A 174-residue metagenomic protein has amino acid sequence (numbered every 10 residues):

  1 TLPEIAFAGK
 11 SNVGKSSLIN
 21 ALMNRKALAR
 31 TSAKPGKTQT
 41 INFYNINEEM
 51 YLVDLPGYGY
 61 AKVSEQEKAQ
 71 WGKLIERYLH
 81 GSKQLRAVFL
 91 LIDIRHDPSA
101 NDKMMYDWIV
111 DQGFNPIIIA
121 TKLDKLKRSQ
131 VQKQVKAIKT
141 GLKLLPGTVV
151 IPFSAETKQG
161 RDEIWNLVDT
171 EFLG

Functional and structural regions predicted by a protein language model:
T1-L2, I46-E48, K83-L85, D111-F114 (+1 more regions): Short loop/turn elements that form and flank the Walker-type P-loop nucleotide-binding site in RecA-like NTPase cores
T1-Q66, L173-G174: Conserved G1/Walker A P-loop phosphate-binding module
F7-K10, I94, R128: Short, conserved catalytic or interaction motifs in soluble domains
Y58-K68, R95, D124-K127: Flexible beta-alpha connector loops of hexameric P-loop NTPases
E67-R95, Y106-I119: Inter-motif core of Ras-like GTPase G domains
D97-Q112, V131-I138: Conserved catalytic-core segment of NTP-binding enzymes
K125-G174: Canonical P-loop GTPase G-domain recognition
